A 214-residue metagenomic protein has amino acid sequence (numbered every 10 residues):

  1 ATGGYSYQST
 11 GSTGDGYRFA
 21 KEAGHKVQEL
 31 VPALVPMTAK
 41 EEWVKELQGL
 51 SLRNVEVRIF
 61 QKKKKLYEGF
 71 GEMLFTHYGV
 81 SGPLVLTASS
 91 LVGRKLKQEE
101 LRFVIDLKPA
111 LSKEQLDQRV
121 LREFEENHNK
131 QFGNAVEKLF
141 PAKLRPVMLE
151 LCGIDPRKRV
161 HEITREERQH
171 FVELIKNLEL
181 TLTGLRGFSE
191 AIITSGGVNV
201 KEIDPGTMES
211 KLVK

Functional and structural regions predicted by a protein language model:
A1-W43: Glycine-rich loop(s) and the adjacent beta-strand/alpha-helix scaffold that form part
G4-Y5, S12, V80-P83, G197-V198: Gly/Ser/Thr-rich helix-start
Y5-S6, G82, V92, G206-T207: Glycine-rich nucleotide phosphate-binding loop and flanking beta-alpha elements of Rossmann-like dinucleotide-binding
Y7, F75-Y78, I192-I193: Short glycine- and Lys/Arg-enriched binding-loop motifs that mark or flank ligand-binding interfaces
H25-V31, V35-R159: An anion/pyrophosphate-binding glycine-rich loop and adjacent beta-alpha core in soluble alpha-beta enzymes
P146-K214: A glycine-rich dinucleotide-binding beta-alpha-beta segment and adjacent secondary-structure elements that constitute
